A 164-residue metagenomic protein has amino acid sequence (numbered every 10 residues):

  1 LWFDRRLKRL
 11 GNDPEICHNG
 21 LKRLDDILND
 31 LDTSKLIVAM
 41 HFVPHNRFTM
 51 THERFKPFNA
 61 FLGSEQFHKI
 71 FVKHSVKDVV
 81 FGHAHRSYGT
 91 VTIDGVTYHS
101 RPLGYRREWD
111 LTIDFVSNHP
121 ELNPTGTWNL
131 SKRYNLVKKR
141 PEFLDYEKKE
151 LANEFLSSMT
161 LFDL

Functional and structural regions predicted by a protein language model:
L1-L36, F42-R54, G126-W128, K132-L144: Active-site-proximal loop/helix segment associated with metal-binding centers of metalloenzymes
N12-R23, N59-Q66, E154: Soluble or luminal CAZymes and related metallo-dependent hydrolases
L36, D94-T97, S158: A generic secondary-structure signal marking the coil-to-beta-strand transition
A39-M40, V80: Short beta-strand segments
R47-N135: Conserved beta-sheet core of the metallophosphoesterase superfamily
S117-S131, K138-L164: Short, basic/aromatic-enriched C-terminal tail that caps enzymatic domains
